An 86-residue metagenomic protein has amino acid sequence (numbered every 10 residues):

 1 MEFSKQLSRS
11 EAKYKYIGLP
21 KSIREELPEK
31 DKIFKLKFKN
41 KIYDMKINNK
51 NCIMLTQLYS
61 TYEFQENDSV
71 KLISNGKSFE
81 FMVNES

Functional and structural regions predicted by a protein language model:
M1-S86: Acidic, low-complexity intrinsically disordered regions
